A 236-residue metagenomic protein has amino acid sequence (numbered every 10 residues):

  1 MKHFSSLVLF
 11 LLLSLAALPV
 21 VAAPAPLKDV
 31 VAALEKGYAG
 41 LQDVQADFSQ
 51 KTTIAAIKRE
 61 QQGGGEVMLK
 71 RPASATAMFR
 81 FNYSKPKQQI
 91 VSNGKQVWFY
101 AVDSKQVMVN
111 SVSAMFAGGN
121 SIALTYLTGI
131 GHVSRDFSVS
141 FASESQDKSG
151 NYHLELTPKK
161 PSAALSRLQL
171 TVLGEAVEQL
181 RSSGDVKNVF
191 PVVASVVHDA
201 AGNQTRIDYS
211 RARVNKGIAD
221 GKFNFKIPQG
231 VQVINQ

Functional and structural regions predicted by a protein language model:
M1-V8: Bacterial N-terminal signal peptides that target proteins for export
L9-L13: Hydrophobic helical h-region of N-terminal Sec-dependent signal peptides in bacterial secretory/periplasmic proteins
A17-P19: N-terminal signal peptide c-region/cleavage motif recognized by signal peptidases
A22-D29: Cleaved targeting-peptide boundary
L27, K36-F99: N-terminal mature ectodomain segment of secretory-pathway/periplasmic proteins
Q88-Q89, V97-F99, S104-V107, K160-S162: Short, surface-exposed beta-strand-loop junctions and turns on beta-sheet-rich folds
F99-T128: Acidic/charged, solvent-exposed loop-and-adjacent secondary-structure segments enriched in E/D, K/R, S/T, and G/P
M108, R135-Q236: Gly/Pro-enriched, hydrophobic low-complexity segments that function as extracytoplasmic propeptides/linkers
